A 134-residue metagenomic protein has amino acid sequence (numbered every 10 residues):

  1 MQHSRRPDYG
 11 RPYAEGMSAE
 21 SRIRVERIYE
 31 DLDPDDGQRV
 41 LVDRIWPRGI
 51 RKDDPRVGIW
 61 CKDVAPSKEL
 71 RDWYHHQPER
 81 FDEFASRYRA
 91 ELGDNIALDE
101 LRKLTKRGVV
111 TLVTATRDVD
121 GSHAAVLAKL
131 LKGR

Functional and structural regions predicted by a protein language model:
H3, G10-R134: Residues lining hydrophobic/aromatic ligand-binding pockets adjacent to catalytic sites
